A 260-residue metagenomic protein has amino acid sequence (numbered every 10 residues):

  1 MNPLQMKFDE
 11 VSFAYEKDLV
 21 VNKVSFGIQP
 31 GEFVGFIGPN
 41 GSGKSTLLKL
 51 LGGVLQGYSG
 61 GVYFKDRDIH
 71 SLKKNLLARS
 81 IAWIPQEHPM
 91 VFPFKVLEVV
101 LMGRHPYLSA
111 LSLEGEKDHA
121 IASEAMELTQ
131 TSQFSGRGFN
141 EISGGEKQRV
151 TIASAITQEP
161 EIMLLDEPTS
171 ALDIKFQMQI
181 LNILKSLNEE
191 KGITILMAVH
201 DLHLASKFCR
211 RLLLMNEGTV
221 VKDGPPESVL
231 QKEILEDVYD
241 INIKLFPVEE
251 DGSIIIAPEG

Functional and structural regions predicted by a protein language model:
I37-P39: The feature captures the beta-strand-to-loop junction immediately N-terminal to the Walker
G52: Helix-to-loop junction immediately C-terminal to a conserved catalytic motif
G60-D68, L77: Conserved ABC transporter NBD signature motif
L101, E116-F134: Conserved ABC ATPase "signature" region
S112, G138-I142, E146: Conserved ABC ATPase signature
M163-E167: Catalytic Walker B motif of ABC-type/P-loop ATPase nucleotide-binding domains
E217-G218, G224: Conserved ABC ATPase "signature" C-loop
